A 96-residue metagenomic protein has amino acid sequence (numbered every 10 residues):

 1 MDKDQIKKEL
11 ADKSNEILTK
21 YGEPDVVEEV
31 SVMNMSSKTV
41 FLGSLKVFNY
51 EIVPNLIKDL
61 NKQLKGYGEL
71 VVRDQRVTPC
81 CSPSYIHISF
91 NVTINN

Functional and structural regions predicted by a protein language model:
M1-V47: An N-terminal amphipathic alpha-helical segment
K7, L18, V27, V53 (+3 more regions): Residues marking helix boundaries in flexible regions
K13-E23, D59-L64, C80-C81, I86-I88: Hydrophobic alpha-helical membrane-spanning segments
V40-S82: Short, hydrophobic/π-rich interface segment
D74-N96: C-terminal edge-of-domain segments
